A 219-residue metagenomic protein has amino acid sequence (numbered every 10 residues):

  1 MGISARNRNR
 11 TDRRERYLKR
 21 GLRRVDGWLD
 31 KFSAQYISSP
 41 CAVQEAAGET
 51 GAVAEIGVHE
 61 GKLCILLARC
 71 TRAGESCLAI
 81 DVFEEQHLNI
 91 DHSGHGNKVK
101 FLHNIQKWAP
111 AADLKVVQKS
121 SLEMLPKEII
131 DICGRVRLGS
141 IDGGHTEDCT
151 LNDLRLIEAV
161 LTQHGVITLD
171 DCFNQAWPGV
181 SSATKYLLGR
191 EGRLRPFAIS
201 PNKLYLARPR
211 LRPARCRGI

Functional and structural regions predicted by a protein language model:
M1-S4: N-terminal accessory regions of S-adenosyl-L-methionine
R8, R13-G27, C41-I219: S-adenosylmethionine/decaboxylated-SAM
F32-A42: A short, well-structured juxtamembrane/interface segment
